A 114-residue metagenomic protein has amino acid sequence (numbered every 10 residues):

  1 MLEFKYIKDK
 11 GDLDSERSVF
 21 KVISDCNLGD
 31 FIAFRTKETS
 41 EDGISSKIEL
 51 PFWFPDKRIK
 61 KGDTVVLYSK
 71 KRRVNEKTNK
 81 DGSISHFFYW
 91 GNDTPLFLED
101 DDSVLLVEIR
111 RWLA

Functional and structural regions predicted by a protein language model:
M1-F34, P95-E99, W112-A114: A structural motif detector for short, solvent-exposed N-terminal "entry" segments of globular domains
K10-D14, D30-F31, I44-S46, G82-H86: A short linear-motif detector with a strong N-terminal bias
N27-L28, S40-D42, V74, L113: Eukaryotic short linear interaction motifs
F31-E38, V104-V107: Short conserved beta-strand and strand-loop elements enriched in small hydrophobics with frequent Asp/Gly
K37-I48: Short aromatic-acidic-glycine turn motif
F52-F54: Short, solvent-exposed loop/turn positions at domain surfaces that link secondary-structure elements or cap domain
D56-A114: Solvent-exposed beta-edge/loop recognition patches
